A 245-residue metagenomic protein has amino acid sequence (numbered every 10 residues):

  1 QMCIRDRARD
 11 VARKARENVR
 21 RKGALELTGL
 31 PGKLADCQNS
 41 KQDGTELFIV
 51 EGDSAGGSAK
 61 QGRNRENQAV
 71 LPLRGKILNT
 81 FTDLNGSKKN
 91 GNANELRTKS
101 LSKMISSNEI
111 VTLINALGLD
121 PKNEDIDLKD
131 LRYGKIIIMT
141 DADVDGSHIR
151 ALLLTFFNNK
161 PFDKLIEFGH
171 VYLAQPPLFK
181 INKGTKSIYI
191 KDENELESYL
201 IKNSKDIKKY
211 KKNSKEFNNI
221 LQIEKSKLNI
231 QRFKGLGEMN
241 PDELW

Functional and structural regions predicted by a protein language model:
Q1, R5-W245: Conserved phosphate-chemistry cores used by DNA topoisomerases
